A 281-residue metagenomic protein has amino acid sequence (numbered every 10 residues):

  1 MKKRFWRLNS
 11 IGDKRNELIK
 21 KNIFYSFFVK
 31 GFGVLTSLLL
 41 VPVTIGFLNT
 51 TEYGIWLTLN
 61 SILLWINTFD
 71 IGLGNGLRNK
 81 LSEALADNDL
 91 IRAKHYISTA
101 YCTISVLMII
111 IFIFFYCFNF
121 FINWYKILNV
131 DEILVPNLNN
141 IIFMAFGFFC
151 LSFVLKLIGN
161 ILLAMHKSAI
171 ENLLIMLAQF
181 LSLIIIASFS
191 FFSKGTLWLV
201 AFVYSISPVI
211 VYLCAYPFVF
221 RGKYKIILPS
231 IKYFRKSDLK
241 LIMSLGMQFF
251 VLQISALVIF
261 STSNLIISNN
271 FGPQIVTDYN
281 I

Functional and structural regions predicted by a protein language model:
M1-I19, P136, L197-A201, A215-F260 (+1 more regions): Interhelical loop/hinge segments that connect adjacent transmembrane helices in multipass membrane
K2-R4, L35, T99-L128, M144 (+2 more regions): Alpha-helical transmembrane segments of multi-pass membrane transport and lipid-handling proteins
S10-E17, N49, I66-V106, W124-V130 (+2 more regions): Transmembrane-helix boundary and interhelical linker motifs in polytopic inner-membrane proteins
L18-E83, F112-Y116, F148, L183 (+2 more regions): Signature of the first transmembrane helix
K20, F149-L177, W198: Membrane-interface junctions at transmembrane-helix termini in multi-pass inner-membrane proteins
K30, L173-G222, L241-L245, D278-I281: Hydrophobic alpha-helical transmembrane segments
T51-G54, S98, N139, A169 (+2 more regions): Residues that define the loop-to-transmembrane-helix transition and helix capping in multi-pass membrane transporters
C117-F120, V130-L155, N172, I184 (+1 more regions): Alpha-helical transmembrane segments of multi-pass membrane proteins
